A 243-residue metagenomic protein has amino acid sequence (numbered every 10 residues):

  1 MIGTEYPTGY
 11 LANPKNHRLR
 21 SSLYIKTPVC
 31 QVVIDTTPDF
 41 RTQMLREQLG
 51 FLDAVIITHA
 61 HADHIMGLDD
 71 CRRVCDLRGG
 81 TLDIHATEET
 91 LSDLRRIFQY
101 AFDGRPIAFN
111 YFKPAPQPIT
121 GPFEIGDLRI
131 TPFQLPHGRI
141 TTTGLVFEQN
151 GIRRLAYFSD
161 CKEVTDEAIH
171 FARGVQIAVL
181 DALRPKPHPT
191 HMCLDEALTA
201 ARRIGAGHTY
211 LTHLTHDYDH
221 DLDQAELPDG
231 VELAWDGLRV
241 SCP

Functional and structural regions predicted by a protein language model:
M1-F158, K162, Q224-C242: Binuclear metal-dependent hydrolase catalytic cores
K162-P243: Cap/insert and terminal regions of metallo-dependent hydrolase folds
